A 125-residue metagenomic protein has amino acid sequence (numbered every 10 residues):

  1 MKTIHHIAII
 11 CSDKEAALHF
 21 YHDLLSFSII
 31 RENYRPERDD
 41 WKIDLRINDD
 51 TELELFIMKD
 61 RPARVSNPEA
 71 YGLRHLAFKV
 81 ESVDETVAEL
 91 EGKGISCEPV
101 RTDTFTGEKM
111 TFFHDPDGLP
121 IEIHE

Functional and structural regions predicted by a protein language model:
M1-A16, L73-L76: N-terminal beta-strand motif that seeds the catalytic metal site of vicinal oxygen chelate
T3, D39, G72, G107: Exposed loop/turn and edge beta-strand positions of beta-sandwich/beta-sheet ligand-binding modules
I10-E52: Core segments of cupin and vicinal oxygen chelate
F20, D84-E89: Short amphipathic alpha-helices within nucleic acid-binding modules
I30-R31, D39-W41, L55, D60-S66 (+1 more regions): A short, acidic/glycine-rich surface segment
N33, D44-R46, V87-E125: Vicinal oxygen chelate
N48-E52, D60-R61, V83: Short, charged/polar surface micro-motifs in flexible loops or helix N-caps
E69-D84: Mid-chain, well-packed structural core segment of small domains
